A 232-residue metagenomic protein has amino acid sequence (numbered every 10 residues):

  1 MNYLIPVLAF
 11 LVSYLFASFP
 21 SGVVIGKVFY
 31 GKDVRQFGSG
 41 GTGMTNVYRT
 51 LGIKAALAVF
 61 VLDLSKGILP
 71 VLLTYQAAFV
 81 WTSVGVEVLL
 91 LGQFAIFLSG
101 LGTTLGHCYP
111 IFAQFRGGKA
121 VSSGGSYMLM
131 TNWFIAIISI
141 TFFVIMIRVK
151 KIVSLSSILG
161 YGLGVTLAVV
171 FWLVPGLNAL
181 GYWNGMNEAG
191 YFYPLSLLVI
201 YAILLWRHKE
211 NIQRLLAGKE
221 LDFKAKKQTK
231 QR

Functional and structural regions predicted by a protein language model:
N2-F29: N-terminal signal-anchor transmembrane alpha helix
V7-L11, L57, Q93-L101, I137-T141 (+3 more regions): Hydrophobic alpha-helical transmembrane segments
S13-F16, G102-H107, F143-I147, G164 (+2 more regions): Alpha-helical transmembrane segments of multi-pass membrane proteins
V23-A55, G117, Q213-R232: Cytosolic, membrane-interface loops and tails of multi-pass inner-membrane proteins
K32-G43, I111-G125, I152-L163: Short, non-helical or kinked segments that cap or interrupt transmembrane helices
Y48-G52, T74-A78, G102, A120-K150 (+1 more regions): Interfacial segments of multi-pass membrane proteins
R49-Y75: Multi-pass membrane catalytic core of lipid/isoprenoid biosynthesis enzymes
S83-V86, V174-N187: Membrane-interface helix termini and inter-helical loops of multi-pass transporters
